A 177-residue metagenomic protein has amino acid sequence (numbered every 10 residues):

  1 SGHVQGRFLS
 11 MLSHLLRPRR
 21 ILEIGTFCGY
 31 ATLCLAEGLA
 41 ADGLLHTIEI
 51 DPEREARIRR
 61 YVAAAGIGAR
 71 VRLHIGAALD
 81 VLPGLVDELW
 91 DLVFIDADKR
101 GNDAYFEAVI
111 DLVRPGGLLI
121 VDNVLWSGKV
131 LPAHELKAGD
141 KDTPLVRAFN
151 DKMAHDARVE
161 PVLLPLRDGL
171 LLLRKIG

Functional and structural regions predicted by a protein language model:
H3-G177: S-adenosylmethionine/decaboxylated-SAM
